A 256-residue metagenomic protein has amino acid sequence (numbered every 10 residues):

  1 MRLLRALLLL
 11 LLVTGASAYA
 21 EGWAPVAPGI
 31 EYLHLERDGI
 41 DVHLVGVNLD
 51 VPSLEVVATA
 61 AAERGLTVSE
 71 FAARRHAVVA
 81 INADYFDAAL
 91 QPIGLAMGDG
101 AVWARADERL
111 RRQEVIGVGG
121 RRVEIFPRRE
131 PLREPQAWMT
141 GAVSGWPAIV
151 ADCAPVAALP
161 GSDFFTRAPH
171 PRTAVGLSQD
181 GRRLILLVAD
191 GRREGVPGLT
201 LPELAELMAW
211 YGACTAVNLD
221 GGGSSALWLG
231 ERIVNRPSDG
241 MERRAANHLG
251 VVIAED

Functional and structural regions predicted by a protein language model:
M1-R5: Positively charged n-region of N-terminal signal peptides that target proteins for export
A6-G15: Bacterial N-terminal signal peptides
S17-D256: Gly/Ser/Thr/Pro-rich low-complexity, intrinsically disordered segments
